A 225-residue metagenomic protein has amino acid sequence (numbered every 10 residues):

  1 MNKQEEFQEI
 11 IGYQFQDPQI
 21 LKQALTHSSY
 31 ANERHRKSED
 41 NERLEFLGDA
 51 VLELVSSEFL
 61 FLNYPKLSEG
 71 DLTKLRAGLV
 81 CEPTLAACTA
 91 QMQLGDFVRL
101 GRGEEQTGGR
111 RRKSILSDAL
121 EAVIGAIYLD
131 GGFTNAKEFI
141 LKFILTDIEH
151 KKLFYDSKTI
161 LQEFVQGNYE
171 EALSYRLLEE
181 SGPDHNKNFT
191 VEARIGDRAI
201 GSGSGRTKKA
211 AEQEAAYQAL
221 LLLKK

Functional and structural regions predicted by a protein language model:
M1-K225: Double-stranded RNA-binding/processing signature
